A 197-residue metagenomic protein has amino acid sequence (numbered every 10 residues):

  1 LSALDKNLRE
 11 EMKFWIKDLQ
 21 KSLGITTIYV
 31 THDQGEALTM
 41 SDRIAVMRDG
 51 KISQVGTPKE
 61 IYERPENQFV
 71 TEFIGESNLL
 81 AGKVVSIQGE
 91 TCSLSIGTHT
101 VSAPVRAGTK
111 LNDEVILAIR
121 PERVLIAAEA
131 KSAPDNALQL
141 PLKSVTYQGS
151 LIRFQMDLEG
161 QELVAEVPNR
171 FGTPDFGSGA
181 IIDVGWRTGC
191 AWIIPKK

Functional and structural regions predicted by a protein language model:
L1-E72: ABC ATPase nucleotide-binding domains
E11, P65, L79, A137-L138: Short, conserved clusters of charged catalytic residues that mark active-site and nucleotide-handling motifs
G35, K59, Q68, L80 (+3 more regions): Glycine-centered loop/turn positions within well-structured domains that cap or flank conserved ligand/cofactor-binding
K51, T57, E76, K83 (+1 more regions): Gly/Ser/Thr-rich helix-start
T57, F69, K83, Q139-K143: Residues located in well-ordered beta-strands
S77, S86-K197: Non-catalytic connector elements of ABC transporters
